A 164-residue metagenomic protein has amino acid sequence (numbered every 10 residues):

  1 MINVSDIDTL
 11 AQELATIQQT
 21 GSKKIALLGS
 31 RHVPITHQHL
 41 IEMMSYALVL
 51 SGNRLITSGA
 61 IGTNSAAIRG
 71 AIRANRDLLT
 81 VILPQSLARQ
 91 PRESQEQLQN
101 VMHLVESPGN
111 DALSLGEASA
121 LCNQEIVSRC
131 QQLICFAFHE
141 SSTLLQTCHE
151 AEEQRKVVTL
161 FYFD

Functional and structural regions predicted by a protein language model:
I2-K23, H32-D164: Acidic/glycine-enriched connector segments
A26-L28: Short glycine-rich or small-residue beta-strand-to-loop segments that form or flank ligand, phosphate, metal/Fe-S
